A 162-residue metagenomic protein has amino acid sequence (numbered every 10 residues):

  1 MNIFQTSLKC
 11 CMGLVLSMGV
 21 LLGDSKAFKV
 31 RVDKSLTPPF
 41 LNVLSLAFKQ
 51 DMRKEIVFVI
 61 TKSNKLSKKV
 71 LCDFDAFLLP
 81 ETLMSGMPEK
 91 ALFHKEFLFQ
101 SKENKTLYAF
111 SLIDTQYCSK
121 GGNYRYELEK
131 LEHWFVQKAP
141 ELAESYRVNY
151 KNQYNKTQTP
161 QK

Functional and structural regions predicted by a protein language model:
N2-F4, L8-V15, G19-F58, Y117-K162: N-terminal hydrophobic or amphipathic helices and topogenic motifs
K26-E127: N-terminal segment of the mature folded domain
